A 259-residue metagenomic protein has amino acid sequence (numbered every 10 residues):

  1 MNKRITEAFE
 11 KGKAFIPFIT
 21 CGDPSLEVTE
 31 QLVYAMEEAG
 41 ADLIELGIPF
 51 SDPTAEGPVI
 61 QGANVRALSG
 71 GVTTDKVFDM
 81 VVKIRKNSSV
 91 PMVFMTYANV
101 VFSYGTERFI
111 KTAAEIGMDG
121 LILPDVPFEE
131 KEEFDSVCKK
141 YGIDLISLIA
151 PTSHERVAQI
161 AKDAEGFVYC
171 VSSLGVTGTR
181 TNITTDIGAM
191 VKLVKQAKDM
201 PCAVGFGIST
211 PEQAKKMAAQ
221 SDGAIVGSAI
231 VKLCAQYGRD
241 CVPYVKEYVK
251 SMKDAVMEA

Functional and structural regions predicted by a protein language model:
M1-I19, M80-K86: N-terminal amphipathic alpha-helix/helix-capping segment at the start of soluble metabolic enzymes
F15-I19, I44-L46, M92-T96, L121-L123 (+4 more regions): Hydrophobic faces of well-ordered beta-strands that scaffold small-molecule active sites in alpha/beta enzyme cores
L26-M36, T152-K162, V204, I208-A224: Catalytic cores of alpha/beta
E37, I48, Q61-L123, V256: Active-site beta->alpha loop and helix N-cap motifs at the rims of alpha/beta catalytic domains
A41-D52, M118-I122, P127-E130, S172-G178 (+2 more regions): Glycine-rich phosphate-binding active-site loops on the catalytic face of alpha/beta enzymes
G62, G70, V157-Q196, L233-A235: Glycine/Thr-rich beta-alpha phosphate-binding loop at enzyme active sites
S69-V72, G117-E130, D144-T152, A158 (+1 more regions): Catalytic beta/alpha-barrel core
V77, K192-M200, S209-K215, A219-A259: Alpha/beta catalytic cores of nucleotide-metabolism and tRNA/nucleoside-modifying enzymes
